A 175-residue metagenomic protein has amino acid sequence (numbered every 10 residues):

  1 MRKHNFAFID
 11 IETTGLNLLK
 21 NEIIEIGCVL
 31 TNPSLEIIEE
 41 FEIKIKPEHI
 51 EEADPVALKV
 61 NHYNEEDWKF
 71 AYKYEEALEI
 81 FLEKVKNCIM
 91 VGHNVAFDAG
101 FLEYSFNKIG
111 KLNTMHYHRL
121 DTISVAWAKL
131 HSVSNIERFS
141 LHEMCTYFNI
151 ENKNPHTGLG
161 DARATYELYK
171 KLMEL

Functional and structural regions predicted by a protein language model:
M1, T146-Y147, R163-L175: Acidic two-metal-ion nuclease catalytic site recognized across multiple nuclease folds, prominently DnaQ/RNase D-T
R2-F101, H116, H142-H156: Conserved non-catalytic scaffold segment of RNase H-like nuclease domains
L16-L18, W127, E167: Conserved protein kinase catalytic core
F106-Y117: A short alpha->loop->secondary-structure connector
R119-N135: Short alpha-helix plus adjacent loop in nuclease-associated cores
S134-M144: A structural motif
G160: Acidic donor-binding loop at a coil-to-helix junction in glycosyltransferase catalytic cores that engages
